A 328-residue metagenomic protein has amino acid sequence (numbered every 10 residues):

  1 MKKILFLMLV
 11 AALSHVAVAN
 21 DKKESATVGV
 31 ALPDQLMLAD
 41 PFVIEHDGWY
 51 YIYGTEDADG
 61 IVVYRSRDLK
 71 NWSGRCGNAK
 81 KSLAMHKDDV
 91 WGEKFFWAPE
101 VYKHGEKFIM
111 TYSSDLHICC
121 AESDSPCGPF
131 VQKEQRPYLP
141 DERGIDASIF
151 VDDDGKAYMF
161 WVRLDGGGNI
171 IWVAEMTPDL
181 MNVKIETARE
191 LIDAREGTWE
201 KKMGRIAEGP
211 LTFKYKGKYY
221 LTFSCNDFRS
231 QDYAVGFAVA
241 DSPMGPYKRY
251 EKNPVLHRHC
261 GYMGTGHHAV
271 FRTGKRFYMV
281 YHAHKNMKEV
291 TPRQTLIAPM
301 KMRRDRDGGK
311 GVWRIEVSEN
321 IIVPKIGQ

Functional and structural regions predicted by a protein language model:
I4-L13: Sec-dependent N-terminal signal peptides
H15-V18: Sec/Tat signal peptide C-region and signal peptidase I cleavage site
N20-Q328: Carbohydrate-active catalytic/glycan-binding domains of CAZyme proteins, especially the secreted or lumenal ectodomains
